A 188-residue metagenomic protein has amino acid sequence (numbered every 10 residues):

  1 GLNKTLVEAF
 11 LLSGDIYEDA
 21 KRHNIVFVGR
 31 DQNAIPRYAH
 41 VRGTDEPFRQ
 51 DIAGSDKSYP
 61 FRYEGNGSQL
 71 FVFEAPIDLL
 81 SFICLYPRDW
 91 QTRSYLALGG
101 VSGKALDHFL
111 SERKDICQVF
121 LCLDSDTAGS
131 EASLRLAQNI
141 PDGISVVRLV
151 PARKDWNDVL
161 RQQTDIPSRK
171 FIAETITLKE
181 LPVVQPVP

Functional and structural regions predicted by a protein language model:
G1-I25, N33, L178-V187: TOPRIM metal-binding catalytic domain and adjacent DNA-binding surface shared by DnaG-type primases
G1-L2, R30, L85, V159: Generic structural signal for bulky hydrophobic/aromatic residues embedded in well-ordered secondary structure
Y17-E112: Phosphate-handling DNA/RNA-contact segment within nucleic-acid enzymes
C84-P188: TOPRIM fold recognition
